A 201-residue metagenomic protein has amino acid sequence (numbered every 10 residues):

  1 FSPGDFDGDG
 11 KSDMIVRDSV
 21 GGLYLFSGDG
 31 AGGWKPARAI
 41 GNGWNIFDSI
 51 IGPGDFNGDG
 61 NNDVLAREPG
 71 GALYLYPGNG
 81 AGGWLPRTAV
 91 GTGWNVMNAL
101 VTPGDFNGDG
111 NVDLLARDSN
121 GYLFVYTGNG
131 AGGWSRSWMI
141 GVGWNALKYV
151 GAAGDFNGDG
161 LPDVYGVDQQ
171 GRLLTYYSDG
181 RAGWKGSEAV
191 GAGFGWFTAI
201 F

Functional and structural regions predicted by a protein language model:
F1-F201: Trp/Gly-enriched beta-strand/coil motifs that build multi-repeat beta-propeller-like domains and related W-rich binding
